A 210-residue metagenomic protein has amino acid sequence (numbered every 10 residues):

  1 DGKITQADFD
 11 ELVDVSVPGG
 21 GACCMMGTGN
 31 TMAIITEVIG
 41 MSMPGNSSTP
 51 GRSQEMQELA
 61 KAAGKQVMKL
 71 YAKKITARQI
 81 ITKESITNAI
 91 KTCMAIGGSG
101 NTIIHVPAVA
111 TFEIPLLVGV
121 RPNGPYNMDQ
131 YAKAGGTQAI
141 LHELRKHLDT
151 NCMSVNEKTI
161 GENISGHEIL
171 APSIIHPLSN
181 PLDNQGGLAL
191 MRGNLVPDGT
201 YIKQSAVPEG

Functional and structural regions predicted by a protein language model:
D1-G210: Catalytic or ion-coupling anion/metal-binding cores of large enzyme and transporter domains
